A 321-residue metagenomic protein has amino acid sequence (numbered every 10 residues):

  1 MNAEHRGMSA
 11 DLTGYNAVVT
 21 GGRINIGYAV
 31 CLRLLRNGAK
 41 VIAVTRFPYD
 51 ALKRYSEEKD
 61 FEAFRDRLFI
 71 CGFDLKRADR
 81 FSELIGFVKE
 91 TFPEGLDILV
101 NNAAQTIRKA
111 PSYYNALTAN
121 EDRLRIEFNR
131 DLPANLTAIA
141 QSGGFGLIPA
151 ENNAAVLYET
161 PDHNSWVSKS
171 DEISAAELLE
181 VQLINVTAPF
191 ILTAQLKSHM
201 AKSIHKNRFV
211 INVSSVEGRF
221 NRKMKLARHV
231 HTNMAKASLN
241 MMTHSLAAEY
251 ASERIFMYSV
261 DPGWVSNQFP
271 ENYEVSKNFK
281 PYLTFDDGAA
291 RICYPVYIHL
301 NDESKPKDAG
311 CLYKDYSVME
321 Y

Functional and structural regions predicted by a protein language model:
A3-T45: Canonical Rossmann dinucleotide-binding motif of NAD(H)/NADP(H)-dependent dehydrogenases/reductases, specifically
N37-R54, F69-G72, I98, A103 (+1 more regions): Conserved glycine-rich Rossmann-like NAD(P)H-binding loop of the short-chain dehydrogenase/reductase
K59-D79, W166, S170-D171: Rossmann-fold cofactor-recognition segment
L75-E94: Conserved Rossmann-fold cofactor-binding substructure of NAD(P)-dependent oxidoreductases
I85, T193, T243, A289-I292: Short-chain dehydrogenase/reductase
G95, A247-P262, S304-G310: Conserved Rossmann-fold SDR core element
A104-Q182, T187-F190, A194-R254, W264-P281: Catalytic loop of short-chain dehydrogenase/reductase
Q141-G143, L147, V275-Y321: C-terminal helical subdomain
